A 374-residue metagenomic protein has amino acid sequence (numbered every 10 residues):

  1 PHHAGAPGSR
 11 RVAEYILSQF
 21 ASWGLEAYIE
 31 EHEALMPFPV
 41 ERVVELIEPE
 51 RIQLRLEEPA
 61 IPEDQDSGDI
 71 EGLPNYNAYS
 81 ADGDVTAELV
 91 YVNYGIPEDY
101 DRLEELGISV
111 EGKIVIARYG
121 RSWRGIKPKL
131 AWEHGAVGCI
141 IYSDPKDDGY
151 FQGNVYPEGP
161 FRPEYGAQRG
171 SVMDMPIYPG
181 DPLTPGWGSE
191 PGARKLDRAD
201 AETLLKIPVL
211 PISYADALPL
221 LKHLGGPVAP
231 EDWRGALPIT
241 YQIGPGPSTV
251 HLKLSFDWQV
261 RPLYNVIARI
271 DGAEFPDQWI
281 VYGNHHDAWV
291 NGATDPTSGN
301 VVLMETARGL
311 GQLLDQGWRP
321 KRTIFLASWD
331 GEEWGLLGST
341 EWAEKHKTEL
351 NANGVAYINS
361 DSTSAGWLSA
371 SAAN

Functional and structural regions predicted by a protein language model:
P1-I114, P145, P163-I177: Noncatalytic luminal/extracellular "stalk/propeptide" segments of secretory-pathway proteins
P1-S9, L17-E26, L46-I47, P97 (+12 more regions): Catalytic-core environment of secreted peptidases
A13, E30, P39-R42, P74-Y76 (+7 more regions): Short alpha-helical segments and helix-capping/turn motifs at coil-helix boundaries
A27, L89, C139, V209-P211 (+2 more regions): Conserved beta-strand scaffold positions in the cores of enzyme catalytic domains, especially in NTP/NDP-utilizing
L35, S80, E104-S109, P128-V137 (+5 more regions): Mature extracellular/periplasmic domains of secretome proteins
P39-V43, Y150-G159: Short secondary-structure transition/capping segments
Q65-R102, Y178-T294, R308, Q312-W318: Soluble metallo-hydrolase cores and metallopeptidase-like ectodomains found primarily in the secretory/periplasmic
P163-V228, F275, W329-N374: Metal-dependent peptidase/peptidase-like ectodomains
